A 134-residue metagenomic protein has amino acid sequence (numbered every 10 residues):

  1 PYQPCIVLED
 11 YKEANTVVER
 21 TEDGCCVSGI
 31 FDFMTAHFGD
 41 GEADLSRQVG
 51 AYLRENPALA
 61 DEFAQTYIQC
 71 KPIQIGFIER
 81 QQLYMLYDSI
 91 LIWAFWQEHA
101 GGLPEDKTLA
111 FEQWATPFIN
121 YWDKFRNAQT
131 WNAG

Functional and structural regions predicted by a protein language model:
P1-A43: Active-site acidic catalytic loop and adjacent metal/ATP-binding pocket of ATP-dependent phosphoryl transfer enzymes
P4, N56-A64, Q74, T108-A115: A structural signal for well-ordered alpha-helical scaffolds and beta->alpha junctions
D23-C25, S46-Q48, L109-A110: Glycine-rich, phosphate-binding/catalytic loops in enzymes
E42-I73, M85-L103: Active-site activation/catalytic loop segments of kinase-like enzymes and analogous catalytic loops in related
Q65, I92-G134: ATP/Mg2+ or Mg2+-diphosphate-binding catalytic cores that bind nucleotide phosphates or diphosphates via glycine-rich
F77-Y84: Alpha-helical scaffolds flanking conserved acidic
